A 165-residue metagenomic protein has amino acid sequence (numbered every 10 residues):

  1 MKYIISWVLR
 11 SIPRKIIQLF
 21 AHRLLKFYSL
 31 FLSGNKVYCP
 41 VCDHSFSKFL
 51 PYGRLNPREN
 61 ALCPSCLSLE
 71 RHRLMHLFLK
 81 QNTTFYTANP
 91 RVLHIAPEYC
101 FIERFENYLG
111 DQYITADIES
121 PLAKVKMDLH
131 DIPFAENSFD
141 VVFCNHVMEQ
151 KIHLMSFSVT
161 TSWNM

Functional and structural regions predicted by a protein language model:
M1-Y38: Membrane-proximal basic amphipathic "stem/tether" segments
S33-V37, R58, T87: Flanking scaffold residues of small Cys/His-coordinated metal-binding clusters
C39-C42, C63-C66: Short cysteine-rich clusters marking metal-coordination/redox-active sites
F46, E70, Y99: Cys/His-rich microdomains that often coordinate metals
L50-N60: Short linker/helix segments within small regulatory modules
L67-T83: Short metal-binding segments enriched for Cys and/or His
T83-P90: Flexible, charged surface loops at secondary-structure boundaries
P90-M165: Conserved SAM-binding loop
